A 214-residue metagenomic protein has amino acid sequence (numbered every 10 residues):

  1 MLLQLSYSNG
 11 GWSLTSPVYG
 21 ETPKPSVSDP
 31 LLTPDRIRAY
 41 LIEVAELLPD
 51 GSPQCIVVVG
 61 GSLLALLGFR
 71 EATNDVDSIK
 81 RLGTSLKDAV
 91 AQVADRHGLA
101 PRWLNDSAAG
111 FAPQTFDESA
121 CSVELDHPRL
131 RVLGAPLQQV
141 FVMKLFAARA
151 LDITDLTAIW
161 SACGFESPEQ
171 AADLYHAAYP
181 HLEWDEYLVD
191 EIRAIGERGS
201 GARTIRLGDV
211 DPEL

Functional and structural regions predicted by a protein language model:
L2-L214: Compositionally biased terminal segments of proteins
